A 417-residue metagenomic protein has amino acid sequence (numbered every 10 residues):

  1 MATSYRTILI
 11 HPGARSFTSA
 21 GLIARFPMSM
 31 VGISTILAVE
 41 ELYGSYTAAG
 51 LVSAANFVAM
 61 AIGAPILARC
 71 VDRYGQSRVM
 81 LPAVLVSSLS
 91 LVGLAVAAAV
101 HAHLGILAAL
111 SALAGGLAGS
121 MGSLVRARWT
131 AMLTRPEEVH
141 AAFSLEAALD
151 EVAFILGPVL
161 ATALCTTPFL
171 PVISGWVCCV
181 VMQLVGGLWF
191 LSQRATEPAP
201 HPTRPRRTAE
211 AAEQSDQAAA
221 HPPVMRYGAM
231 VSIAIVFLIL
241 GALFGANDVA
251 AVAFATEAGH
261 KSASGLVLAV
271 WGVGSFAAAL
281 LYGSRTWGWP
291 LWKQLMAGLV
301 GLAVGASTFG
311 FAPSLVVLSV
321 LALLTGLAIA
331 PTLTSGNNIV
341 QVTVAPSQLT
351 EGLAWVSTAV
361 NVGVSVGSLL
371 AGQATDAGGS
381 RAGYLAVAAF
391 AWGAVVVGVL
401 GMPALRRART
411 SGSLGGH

Functional and structural regions predicted by a protein language model:
A2-A61, A220, V224-V267: Helix-loop boundary and gating motifs at the non-cytosolic
G63-Q76, C165, A277-L291, T375: Helix-to-loop junctions at the C-terminal end of transmembrane segments in multipass secondary transporters
L85-H101, G301-P313: C-terminal ends and interior cores of transmembrane alpha-helices in multi-pass membrane transporters/permeases
A112-V152: Cytoplasmic helix-loop-helix junction between adjacent transmembrane helices in 12-TM secondary transporters
G119-T134, A251, P331-V344: Intracellular juxtamembrane helix-capping segments at the cytosolic ends of symmetry-related transmembrane helices
L156-C179, V366-A382: Transmembrane alpha-helix termini and helix-breaking/packing motifs in multi-pass membrane transporters
K293-T334: C-terminal transmembrane helical hairpin of 12-TM major facilitator-type secondary transporters
S347-G378: A late C-terminal transmembrane helix in Major Facilitator Superfamily
